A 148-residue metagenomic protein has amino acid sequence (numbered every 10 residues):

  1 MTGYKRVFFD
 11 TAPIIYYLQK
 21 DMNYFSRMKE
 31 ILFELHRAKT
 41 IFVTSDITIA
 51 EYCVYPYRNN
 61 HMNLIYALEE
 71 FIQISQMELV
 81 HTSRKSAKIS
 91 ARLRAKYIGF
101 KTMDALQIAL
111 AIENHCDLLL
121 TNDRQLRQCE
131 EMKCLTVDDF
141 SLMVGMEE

Functional and structural regions predicted by a protein language model:
M1-R6, E30, I108, E113-E148: Acidic, PIN/NYN-like endoribonuclease modules and their adjacent C-terminal/linker elements
M1-T44, Y57-Y66, F140-E148: Short, well-structured N-terminal submotif of metal-dependent ribonuclease cores
T2, E78-L120, R124: Active-site neighborhoods of divalent-metal-dependent phosphate/nucleic-acid chemistry enzymes
T11, D46, D104-I108: Conserved glycosyltransferase catalytic-site signature
L18, P56, R94, E130: Short, flexible helix/strand-to-coil boundary loops that buttress conserved ligand/catalytic motifs in alpha/beta
K29, I47-V80, K85: Active-site-proximal, substrate-binding regions of enzyme catalytic domains and RNA-binding/basic surfaces
R37-K39, I74-S75, K96: Structured helix-beta-strand junction loops
